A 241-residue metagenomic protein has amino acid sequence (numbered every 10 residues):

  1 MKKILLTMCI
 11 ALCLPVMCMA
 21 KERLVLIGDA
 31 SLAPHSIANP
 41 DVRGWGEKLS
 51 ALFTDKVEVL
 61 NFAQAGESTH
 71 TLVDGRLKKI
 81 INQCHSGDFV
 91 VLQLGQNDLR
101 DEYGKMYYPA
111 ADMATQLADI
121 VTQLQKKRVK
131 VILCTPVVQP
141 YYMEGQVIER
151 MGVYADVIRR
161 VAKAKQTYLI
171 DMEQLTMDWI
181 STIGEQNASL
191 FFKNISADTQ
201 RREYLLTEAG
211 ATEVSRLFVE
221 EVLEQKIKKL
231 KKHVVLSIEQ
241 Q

Functional and structural regions predicted by a protein language model:
M1-I4: Positively charged n-region of N-terminal signal peptides that target proteins for export
T7, M19-Q64, K78-S86: Serine-esterase "nucleophile elbow" of acetyl-processing enzymes
T7-P15: Bacterial N-terminal signal peptides
K21, G75-L205, T212, R216-Q240: Alpha-helical cap/lid subdomain in secreted, periplasmic, or secretory-pathway luminal O-acyl-processing enzymes
D29, G66-T69, D98: Active-site neighborhood of divalent metal-dependent phosphoester/pyrophosphate hydrolases
S68-R76: Structural motif
